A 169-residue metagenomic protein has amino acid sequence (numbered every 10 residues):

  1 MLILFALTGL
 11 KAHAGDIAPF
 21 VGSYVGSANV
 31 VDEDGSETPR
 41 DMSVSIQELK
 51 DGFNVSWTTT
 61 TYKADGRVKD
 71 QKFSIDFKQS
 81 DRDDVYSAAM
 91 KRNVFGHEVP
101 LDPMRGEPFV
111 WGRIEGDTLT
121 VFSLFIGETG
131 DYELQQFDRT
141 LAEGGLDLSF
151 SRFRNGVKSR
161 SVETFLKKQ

Functional and structural regions predicted by a protein language model:
M1-G9: Bacterial N-terminal signal peptides
A12-V25, E37, E48, R113: N-terminal helix-cap/turn-to-beta initiation motif at the start of protein domains
A28-N29, S56-T61, T120-G127, S149-F153: Short beta-strand segments that buttress and anchor functional surface loops
S36-V68: N-terminal, post-signal-peptide region of Sec/Tat-exported proteins
V44-E48, F77, F109-I114, D138-L141: Short, exposed beta-strand/loop patches in secreted or surface proteins that constitute
T61-G116: Predominantly extracellular/secreted and cell-surface proteins with exposed, flexible low-complexity segments
L101-D138: Acidic, glycine-rich flexible loop segments
E133-Q169: Edge beta-strand at a domain terminus
